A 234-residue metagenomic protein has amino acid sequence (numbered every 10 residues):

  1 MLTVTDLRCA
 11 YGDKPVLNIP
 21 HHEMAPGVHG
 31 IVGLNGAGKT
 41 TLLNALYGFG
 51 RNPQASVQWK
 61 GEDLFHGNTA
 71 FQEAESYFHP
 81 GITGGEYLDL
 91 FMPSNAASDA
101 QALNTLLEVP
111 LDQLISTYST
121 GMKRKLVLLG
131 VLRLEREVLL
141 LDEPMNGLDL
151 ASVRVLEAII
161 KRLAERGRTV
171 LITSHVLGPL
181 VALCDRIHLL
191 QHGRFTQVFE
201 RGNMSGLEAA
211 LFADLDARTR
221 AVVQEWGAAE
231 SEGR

Functional and structural regions predicted by a protein language model:
V32-L34: The feature captures the beta-strand-to-loop junction immediately N-terminal to the Walker
G48-G67, Q197: Conserved ABC transporter NBD signature motif
E75-G121, L126: ABC-family P-loop ATPase nucleotide-binding domains
L139-E143: Catalytic Walker B motif of ABC-type/P-loop ATPase nucleotide-binding domains
L150-A151: Helix N-cap at the start of a conserved alpha-helix in ABC-type nucleotide-binding domains
S174-H175: H-loop/switch region of ABC-family ATPase nucleotide-binding domains
L180-A182: A short, surface-exposed alpha-helical micro-motif characterized by mixed small hydrophobic and charged/polar residues
I187-F199: H-loop (His-switch) and adjacent beta-strand-loop-beta switch element of ABC-type ATPase nucleotide-binding domains
